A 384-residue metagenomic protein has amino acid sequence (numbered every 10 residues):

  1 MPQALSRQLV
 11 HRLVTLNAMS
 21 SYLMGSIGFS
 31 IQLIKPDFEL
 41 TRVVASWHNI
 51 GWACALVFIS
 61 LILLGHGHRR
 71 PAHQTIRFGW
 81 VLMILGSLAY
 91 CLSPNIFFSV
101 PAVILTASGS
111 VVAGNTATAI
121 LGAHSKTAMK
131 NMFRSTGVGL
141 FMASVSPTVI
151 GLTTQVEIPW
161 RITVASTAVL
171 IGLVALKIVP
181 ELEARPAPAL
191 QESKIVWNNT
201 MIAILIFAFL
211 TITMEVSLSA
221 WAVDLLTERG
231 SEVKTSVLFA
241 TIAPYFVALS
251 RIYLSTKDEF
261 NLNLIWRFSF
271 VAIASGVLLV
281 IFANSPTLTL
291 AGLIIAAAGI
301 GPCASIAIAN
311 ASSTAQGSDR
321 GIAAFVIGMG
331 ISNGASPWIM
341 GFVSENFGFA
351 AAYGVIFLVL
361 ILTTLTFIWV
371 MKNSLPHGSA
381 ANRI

Functional and structural regions predicted by a protein language model:
I27-G28, N199-A248: Extracytoplasmic gate region of multi-pass secondary transporters
F58-I96: Conserved MFS/SLC helix-loop-helix module at the cytosolic interface between two early adjacent transmembrane helices
I59-A72, S250-L262, S344: Helix-to-loop junctions at the C-terminal end of transmembrane segments in multipass secondary transporters
A102-G137: Cytoplasmic helix-loop-helix junction between adjacent transmembrane helices in 12-TM secondary transporters
V112-S125, G301-A315: Intracellular juxtamembrane helix-capping segments at the cytosolic ends of symmetry-related transmembrane helices
T127-A128, F133-L182: Helix-loop-helix hairpin linking two adjacent transmembrane segments in secondary transporters
N261-A307: C-terminal transmembrane helical hairpin of 12-TM major facilitator-type secondary transporters
S313-F349, Y353-I356: A late C-terminal transmembrane helix in Major Facilitator Superfamily
